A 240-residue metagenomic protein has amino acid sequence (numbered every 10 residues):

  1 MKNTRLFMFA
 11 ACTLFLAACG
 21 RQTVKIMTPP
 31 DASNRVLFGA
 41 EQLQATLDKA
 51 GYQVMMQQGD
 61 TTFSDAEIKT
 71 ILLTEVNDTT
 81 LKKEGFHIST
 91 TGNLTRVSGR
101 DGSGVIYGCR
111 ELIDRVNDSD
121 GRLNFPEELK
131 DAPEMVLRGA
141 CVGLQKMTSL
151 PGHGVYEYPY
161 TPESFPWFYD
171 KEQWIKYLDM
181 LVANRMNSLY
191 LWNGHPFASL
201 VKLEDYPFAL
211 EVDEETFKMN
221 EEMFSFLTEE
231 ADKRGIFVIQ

Functional and structural regions predicted by a protein language model:
M1-M8: Bacterial N-terminal signal peptides that target proteins for export
L6, C19-G92, R122-P126: Acidic, contiguous N-terminal accessory segments
M8-F9, L129: Residues embedded in well-ordered secondary-structure elements
F9-A10, L37, G99, I106: Low-complexity, intrinsically disordered regions enriched in charged/polar residues
A10-A11, S119: Amphipathic, positively biased hydrophobic alpha-helical segments used for protein targeting and membrane insertion
A11-A18: Hydrophobic h-region of N-terminal signal peptides that target proteins for export in Gram-negative bacteria
T23, Q42, T46, T79-G85 (+1 more regions): Feature activates predominantly on carbohydrate-active enzymes
